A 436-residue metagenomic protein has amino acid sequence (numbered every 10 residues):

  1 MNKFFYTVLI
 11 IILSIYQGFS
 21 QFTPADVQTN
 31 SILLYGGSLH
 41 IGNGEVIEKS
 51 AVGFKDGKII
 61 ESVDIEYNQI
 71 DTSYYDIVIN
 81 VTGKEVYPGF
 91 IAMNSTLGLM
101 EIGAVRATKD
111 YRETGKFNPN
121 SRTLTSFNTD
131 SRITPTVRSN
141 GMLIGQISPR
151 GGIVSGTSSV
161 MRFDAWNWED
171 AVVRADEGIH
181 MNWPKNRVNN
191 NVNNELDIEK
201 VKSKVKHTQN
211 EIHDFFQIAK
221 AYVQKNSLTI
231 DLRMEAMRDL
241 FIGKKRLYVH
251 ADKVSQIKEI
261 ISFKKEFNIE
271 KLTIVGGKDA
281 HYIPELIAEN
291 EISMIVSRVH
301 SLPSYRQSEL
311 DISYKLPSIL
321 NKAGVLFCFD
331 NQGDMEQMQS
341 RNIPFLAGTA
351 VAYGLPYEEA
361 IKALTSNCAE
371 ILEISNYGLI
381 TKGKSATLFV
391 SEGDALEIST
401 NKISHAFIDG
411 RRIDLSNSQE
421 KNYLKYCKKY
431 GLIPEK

Functional and structural regions predicted by a protein language model:
M1-A25: Bacterial Sec-dependent N-terminal signal peptides
F22-D26, L39-A51, D64-N68, M338 (+2 more regions): Acidic, glycine-enriched loop/beta-strand segments at the rims of small-molecule binding/catalytic pockets
T29, H405-K436: Extracellular/periplasmic ectodomains of large secreted or surface enzymes and adhesion receptors
T29-L34, Q69-L124, S139: Replace "His-x-His-based motif
G37, V52, G57, G83 (+10 more regions): Divalent metal-coordination and catalytic microenvironments
K49, Y222-I312, E370, E392 (+1 more regions): Active-site core of metal-dependent hydrolases
I102-G103, T108-N120, R246, A288 (+2 more regions): His/Asp/Glu-enriched, well-ordered alpha-helical/loop segment that forms or immediately abuts the divalent-metal
R138-K271: Polyanionic/metal-chelating signatures
